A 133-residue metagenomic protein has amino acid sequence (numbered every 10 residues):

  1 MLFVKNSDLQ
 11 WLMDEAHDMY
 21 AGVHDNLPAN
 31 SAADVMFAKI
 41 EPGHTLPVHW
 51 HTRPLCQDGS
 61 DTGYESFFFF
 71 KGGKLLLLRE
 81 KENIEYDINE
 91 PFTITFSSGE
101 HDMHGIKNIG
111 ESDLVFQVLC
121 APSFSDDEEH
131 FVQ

Functional and structural regions predicted by a protein language model:
M1-E41, P47, D87, F131-Q133: A short, N-terminal "cap"/entry segment at the start of jelly-roll beta-barrel domains of the cupin/DSBH fold
F3, M103-Q133: Double-stranded beta-helix
H24-A29, P47-T62, R79, Y86-D87 (+1 more regions): Short histidine-centered beta-strand/loop micro-motifs that create catalytic or ligand/metal-coordination sites
S31, I40-L46, G72-L75, E100-D102 (+1 more regions): Short, charged/polar surface micro-motifs in flexible loops or helix N-caps
V35-K39, F67, E85, T93-T95 (+1 more regions): Conserved hydrophobic/aromatic beta-strand scaffold that supports enzyme active sites
K39-I40, P54-L77, L119-A121: Short, conserved beta-strand element in jelly-roll/cupin
H44, E82-I84, S112: Short acidic/polar mixed-charge low-complexity motifs
E80-H101: Short acidic-glycine-tyrosine-enriched beta hairpin
